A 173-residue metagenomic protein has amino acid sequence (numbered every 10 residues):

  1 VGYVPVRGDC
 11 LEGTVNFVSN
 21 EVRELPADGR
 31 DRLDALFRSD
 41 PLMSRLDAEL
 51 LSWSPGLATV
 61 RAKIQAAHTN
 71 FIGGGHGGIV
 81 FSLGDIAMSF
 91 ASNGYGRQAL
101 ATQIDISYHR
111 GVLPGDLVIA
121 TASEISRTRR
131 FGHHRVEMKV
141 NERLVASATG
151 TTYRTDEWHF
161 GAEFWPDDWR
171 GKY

Functional and structural regions predicted by a protein language model:
G2-Y173: Terminal targeting signals and extreme-terminal segments of soluble enzymes
